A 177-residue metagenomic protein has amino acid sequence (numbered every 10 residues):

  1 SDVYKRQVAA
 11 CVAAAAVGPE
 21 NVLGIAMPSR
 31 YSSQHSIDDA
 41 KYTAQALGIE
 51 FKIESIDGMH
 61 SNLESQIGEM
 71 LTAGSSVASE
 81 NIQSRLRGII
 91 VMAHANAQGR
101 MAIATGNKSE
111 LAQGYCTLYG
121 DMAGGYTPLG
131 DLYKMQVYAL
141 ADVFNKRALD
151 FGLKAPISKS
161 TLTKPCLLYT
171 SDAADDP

Functional and structural regions predicted by a protein language model:
S1-G18: A phosphate-binding catalytic loop at a beta-strand-loop-alpha-helix junction that coordinates phosphoryl groups
Y4, Y169-P177: Single conserved hydrophobic/aromatic residue that forms the stacking wall/gate of nucleotide- or nucleobase-binding
V8, L23-A26, E50-S55, H60 (+4 more regions): Structured core elements
A10-C11, A15, D38, M92-A93: Solvent-exposed alpha-helical segments within well-ordered globular domains of core cellular machineries
A13, D38-A40, I67, C116-G120: Short, glycine/charged-enriched secondary-structure capping and boundary segments
V17-G18, T72-D150: Active-site adenylate/phosphate-handling loop in enzymes that bind or generate adenylated species
N21-S75, S84, E110, P156-P165: A conserved beta-strand->alpha-helix junction
G130, L149-S171: Mobile late-domain/C-terminal helix-loop "cap" segments that border catalytic sites or the cytosolic face
